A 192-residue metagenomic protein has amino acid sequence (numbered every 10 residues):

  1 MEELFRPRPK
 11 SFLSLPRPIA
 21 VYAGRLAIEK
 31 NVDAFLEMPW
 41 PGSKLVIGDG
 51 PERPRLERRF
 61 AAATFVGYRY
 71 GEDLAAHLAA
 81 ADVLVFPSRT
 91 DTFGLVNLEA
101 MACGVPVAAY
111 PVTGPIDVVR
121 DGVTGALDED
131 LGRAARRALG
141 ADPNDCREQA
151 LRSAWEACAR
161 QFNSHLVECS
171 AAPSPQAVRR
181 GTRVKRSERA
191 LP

Functional and structural regions predicted by a protein language model:
M1-R6, P51: Short beta-strand->alpha-helix junction loop in the catalytic core of nucleotide-activated group-transfer enzymes
S11-K30, L36-L45, L151: Conserved donor-binding/catalytic core segment of Leloir-type glycosyltransferases
R53-E72: Nucleotide-activated donor-binding/catalytic signature segment of Leloir-type glycosyltransferases, i.e., the conserved
P54, I116-G140, E156: Change "using UDP/GDP/dTDP sugars" to "using nucleotide sugars
A76-A81, F162: Short alpha-helical donor nucleotide-sugar binding micro-motif in glycosyltransferases
R89: Aromatic "clamp/platform" in nucleotide-sugar-dependent glycosyltransferases that forms part of the donor/acceptor
A102, P106-A109, V119, D128: Short hydrophobic beta-strand element within catalytic cores of glycosyltransferases and related nucleotide-activated
L139-P175, R179: A charged, aromatic-enriched C-terminal amphipathic alpha-helix characteristic of glycosyltransferases across folds
